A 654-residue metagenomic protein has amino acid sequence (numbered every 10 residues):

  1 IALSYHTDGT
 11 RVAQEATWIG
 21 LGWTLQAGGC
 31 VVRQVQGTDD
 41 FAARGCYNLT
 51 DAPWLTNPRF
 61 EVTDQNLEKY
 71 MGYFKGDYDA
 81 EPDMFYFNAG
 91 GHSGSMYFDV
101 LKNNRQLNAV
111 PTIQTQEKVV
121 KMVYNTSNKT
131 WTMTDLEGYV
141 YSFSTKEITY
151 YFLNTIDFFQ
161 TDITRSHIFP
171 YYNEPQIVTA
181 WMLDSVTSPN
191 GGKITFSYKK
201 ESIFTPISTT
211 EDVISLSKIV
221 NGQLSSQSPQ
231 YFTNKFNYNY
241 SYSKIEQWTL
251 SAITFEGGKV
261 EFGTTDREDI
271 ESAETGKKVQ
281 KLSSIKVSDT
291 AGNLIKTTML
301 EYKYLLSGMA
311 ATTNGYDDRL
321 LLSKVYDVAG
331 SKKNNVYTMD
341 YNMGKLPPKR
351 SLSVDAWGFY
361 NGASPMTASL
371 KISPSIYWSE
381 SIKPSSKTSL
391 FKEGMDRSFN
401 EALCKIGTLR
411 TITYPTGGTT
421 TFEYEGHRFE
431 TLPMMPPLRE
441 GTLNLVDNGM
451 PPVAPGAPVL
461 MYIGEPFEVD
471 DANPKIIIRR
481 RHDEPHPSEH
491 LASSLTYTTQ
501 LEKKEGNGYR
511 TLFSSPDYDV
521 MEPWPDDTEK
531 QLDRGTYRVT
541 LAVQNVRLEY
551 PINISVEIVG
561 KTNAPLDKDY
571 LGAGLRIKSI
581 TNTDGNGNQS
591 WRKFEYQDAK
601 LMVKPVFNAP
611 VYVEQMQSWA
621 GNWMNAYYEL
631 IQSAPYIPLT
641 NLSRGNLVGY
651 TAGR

Functional and structural regions predicted by a protein language model:
I1, T130-T132, D184-V186, K218 (+8 more regions): Beta-strand elements of repeat-based all-beta scaffolds
I1, V120, Y139-F143, Y171-P175 (+8 more regions): A structural detector for short beta-strand units
A2-M182, S188-G191, Y231-K244, R350-L403 (+3 more regions): Long, intrinsically disordered, low-complexity, charged/polar and glycine-rich segments
E201-Q230: Short, flexible helix-coil linker/hinge segments at the edges of structured domains or between repeats
Y242-S386, G407: Beta-propeller domains
G263, E268, A291-A310, Y316-L320 (+7 more regions): Extended intrinsically disordered, low-complexity coil regions enriched in Ser, Thr, Gly, Ala and often Pro
L438-Y570, L601, Q632, L639: Extracellular distal adhesion/interaction modules in secreted or cell-surface proteins
